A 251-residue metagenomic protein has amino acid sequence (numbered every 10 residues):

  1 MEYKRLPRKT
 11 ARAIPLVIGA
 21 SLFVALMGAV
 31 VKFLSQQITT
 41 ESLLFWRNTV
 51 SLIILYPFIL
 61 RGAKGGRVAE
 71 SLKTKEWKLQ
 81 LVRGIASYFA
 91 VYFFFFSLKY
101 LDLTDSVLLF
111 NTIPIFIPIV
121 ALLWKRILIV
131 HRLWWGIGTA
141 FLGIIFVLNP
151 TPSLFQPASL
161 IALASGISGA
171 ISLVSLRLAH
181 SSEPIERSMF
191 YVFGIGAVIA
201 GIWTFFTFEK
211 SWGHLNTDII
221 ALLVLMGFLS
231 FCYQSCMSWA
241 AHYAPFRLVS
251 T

Functional and structural regions predicted by a protein language model:
R12-A20, R67-F93, P157-S165, T204 (+1 more regions): Loop-to-transmembrane-helix transition segments
S21-A29, Y56, G84-Y92, P114-I119 (+5 more regions): Hydrophobic/small/kink-forming positions within alpha-helical transmembrane segments of polytopic membrane proteins
A29-T40, R67-A69, K99-D102, I145-P157 (+1 more regions): Membrane-interface helix termini and inter-helical loops of multi-pass transporters
K32, T40, L55, P152-F208: Transmembrane alpha-helical segments that form core, pore/gating elements of small-molecule transporters/exporters
L34, L43, R47, S97-L98 (+5 more regions): Hydrophobic/aromatic residues within transmembrane alpha-helices of multi-pass small-molecule transporters
F94-F96, I113-W135: C-terminal transmembrane-helix exit sites in multi-pass transporters
S106-T112, A179, E183-I195, Q234-T251: Helix-helix packing/entry segments at the starts of transmembrane helices
R132-N149: Hydrophobic transmembrane alpha-helices of multi-pass small-molecule transport proteins
